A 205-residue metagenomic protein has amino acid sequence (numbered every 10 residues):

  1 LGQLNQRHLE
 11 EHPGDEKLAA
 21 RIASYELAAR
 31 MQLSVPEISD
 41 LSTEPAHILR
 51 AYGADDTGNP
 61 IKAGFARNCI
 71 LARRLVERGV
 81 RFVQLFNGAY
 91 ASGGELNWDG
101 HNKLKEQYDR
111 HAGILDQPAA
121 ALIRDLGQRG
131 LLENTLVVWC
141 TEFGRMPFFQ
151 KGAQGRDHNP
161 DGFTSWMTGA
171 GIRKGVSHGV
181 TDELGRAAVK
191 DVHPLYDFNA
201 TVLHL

Functional and structural regions predicted by a protein language model:
L1-L205: Ligand-binding pockets and gating/stacking loops
